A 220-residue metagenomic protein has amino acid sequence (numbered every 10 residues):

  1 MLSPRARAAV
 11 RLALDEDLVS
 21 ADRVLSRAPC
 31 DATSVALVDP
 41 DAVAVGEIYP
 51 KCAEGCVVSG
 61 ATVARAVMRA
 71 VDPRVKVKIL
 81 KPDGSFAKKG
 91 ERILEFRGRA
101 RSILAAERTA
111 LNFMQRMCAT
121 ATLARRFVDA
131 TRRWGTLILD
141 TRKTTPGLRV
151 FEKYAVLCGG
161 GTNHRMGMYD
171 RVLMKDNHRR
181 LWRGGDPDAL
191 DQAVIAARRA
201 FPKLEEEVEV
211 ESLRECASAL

Functional and structural regions predicted by a protein language model:
M1-L220: Acidic/glycine-rich phosphate/pyrophosphate-binding loops and surrounding catalytic core that coordinate Mg2+
